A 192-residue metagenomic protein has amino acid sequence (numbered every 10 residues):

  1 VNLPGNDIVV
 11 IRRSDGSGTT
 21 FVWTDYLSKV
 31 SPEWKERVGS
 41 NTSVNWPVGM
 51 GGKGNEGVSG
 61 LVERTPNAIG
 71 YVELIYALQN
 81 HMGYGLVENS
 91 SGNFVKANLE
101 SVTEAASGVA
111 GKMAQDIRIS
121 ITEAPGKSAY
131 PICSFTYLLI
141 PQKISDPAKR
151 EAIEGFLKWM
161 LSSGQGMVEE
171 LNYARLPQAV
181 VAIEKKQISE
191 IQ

Functional and structural regions predicted by a protein language model:
V1-Q192: Flexible loop/hinge segments at secondary-structure junctions
